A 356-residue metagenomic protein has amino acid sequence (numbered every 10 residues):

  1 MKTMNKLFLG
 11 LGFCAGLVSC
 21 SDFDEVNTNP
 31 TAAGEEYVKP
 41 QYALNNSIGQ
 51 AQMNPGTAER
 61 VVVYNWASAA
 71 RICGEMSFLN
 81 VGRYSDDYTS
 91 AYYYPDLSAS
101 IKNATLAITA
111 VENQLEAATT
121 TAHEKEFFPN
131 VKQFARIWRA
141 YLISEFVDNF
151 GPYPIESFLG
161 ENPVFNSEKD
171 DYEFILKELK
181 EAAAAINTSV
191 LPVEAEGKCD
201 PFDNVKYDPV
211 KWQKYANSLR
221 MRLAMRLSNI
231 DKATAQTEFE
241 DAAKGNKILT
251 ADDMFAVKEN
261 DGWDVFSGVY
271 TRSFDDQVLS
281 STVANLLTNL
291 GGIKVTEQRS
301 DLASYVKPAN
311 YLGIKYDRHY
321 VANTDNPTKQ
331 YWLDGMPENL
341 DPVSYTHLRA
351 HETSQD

Functional and structural regions predicted by a protein language model:
M1-T28: Bacterial Sec-dependent N-terminal signal peptides
G12, Y64-W66, H347: Short, intrinsically disordered, low-complexity terminal segments
G16-V18, P40, T346, A350: Generic secretory/membrane-interface signal
V18, Q355-D356: Compositionally biased non-globular segments, especially hydrophobic aliphatic-rich helices of signal peptides
C20-A70: Membrane-proximal, proline-rich intrinsically disordered regions
C73-Q355: Structured, solvent-exposed acidic/aromatic patches
